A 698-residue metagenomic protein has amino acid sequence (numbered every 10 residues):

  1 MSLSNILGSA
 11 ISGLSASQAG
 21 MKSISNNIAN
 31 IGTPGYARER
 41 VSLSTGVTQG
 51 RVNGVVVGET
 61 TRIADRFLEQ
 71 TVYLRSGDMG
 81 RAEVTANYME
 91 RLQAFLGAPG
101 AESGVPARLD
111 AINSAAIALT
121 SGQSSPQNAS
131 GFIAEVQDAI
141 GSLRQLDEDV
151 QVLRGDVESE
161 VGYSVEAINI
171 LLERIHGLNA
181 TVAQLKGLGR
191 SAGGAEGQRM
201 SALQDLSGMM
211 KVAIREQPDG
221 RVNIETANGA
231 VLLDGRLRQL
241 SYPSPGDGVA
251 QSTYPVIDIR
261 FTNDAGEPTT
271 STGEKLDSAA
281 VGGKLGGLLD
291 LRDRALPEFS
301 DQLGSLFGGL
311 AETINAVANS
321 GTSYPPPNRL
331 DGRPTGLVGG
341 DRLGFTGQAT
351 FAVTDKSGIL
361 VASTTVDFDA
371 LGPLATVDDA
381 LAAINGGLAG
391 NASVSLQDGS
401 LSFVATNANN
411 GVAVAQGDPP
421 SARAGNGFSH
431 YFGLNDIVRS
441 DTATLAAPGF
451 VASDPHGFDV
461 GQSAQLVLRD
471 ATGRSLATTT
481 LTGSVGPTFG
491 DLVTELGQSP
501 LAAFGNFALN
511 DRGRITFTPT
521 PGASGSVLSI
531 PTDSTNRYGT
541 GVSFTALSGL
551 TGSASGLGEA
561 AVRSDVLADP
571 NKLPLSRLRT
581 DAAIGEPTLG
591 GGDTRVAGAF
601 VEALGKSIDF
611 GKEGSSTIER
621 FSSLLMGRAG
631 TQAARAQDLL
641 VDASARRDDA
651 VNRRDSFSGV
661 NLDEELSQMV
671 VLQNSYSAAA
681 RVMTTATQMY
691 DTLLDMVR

Functional and structural regions predicted by a protein language model:
M1-R698: Structural signature of extracellular appendage/secretion-system components
